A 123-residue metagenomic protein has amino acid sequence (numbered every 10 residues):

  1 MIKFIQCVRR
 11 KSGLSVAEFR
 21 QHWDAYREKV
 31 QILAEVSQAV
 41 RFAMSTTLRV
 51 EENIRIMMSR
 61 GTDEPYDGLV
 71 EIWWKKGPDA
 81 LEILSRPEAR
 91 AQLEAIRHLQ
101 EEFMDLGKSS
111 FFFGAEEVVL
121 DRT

Functional and structural regions predicted by a protein language model:
M1-T123: Macromolecular interaction modules
